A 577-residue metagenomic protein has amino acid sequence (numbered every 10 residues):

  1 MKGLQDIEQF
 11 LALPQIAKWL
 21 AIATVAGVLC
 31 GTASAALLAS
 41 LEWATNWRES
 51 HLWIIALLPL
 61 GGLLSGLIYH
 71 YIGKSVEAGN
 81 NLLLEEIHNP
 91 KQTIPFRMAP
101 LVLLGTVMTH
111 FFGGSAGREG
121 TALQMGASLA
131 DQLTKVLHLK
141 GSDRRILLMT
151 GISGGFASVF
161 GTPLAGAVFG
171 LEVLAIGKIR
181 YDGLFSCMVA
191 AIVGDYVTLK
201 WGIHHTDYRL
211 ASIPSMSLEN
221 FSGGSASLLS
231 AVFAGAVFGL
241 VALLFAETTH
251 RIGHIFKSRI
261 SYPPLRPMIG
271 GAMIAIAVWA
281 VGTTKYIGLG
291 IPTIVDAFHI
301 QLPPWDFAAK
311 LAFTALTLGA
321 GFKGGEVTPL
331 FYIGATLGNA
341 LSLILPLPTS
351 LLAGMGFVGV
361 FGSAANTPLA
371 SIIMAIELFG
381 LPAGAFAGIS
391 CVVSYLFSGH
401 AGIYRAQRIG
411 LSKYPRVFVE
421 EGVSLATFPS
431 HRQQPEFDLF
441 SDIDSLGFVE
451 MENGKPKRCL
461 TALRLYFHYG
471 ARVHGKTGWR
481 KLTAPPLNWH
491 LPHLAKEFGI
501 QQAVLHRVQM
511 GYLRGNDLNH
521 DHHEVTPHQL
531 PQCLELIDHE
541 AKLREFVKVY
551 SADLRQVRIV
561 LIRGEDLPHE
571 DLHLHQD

Functional and structural regions predicted by a protein language model:
M1-F437: Alpha-helical transmembrane segments and immediately membrane-proximal extracytoplasmic
E436-D577: Positively charged, small/polar-rich N-terminal and surface patches that mediate targeting and assembly and bind
